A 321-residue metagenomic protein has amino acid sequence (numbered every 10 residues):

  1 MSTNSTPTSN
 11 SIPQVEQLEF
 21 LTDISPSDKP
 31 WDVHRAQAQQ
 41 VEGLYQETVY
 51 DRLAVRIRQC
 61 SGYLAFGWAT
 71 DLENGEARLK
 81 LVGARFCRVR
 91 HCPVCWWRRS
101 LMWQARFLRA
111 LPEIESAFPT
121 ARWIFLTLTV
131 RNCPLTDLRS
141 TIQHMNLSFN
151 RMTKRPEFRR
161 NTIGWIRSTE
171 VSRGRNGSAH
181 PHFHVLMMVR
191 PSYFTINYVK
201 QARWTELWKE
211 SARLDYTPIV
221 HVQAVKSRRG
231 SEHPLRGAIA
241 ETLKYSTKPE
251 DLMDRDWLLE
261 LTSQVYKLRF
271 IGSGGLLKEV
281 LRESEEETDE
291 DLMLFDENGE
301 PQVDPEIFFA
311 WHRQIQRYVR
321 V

Functional and structural regions predicted by a protein language model:
M1-A179, V189-V321: Right-hand nucleic-acid polymerase module
V185: Cys/His-coordinated zinc-finger cores
